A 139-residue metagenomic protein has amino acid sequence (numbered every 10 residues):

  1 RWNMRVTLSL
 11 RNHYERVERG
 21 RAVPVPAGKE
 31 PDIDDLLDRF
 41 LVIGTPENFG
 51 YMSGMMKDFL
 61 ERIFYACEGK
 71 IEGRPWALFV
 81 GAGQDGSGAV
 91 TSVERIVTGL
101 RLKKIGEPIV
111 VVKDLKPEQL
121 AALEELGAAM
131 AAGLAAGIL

Functional and structural regions predicted by a protein language model:
R1-M4, F49-S53, G86-S87, P117-L120: Loop/helix-junction capping segments adjacent to catalytic residues or to phosphate/diphosphate-binding pockets
W2-H13, G88-V97: Short, solvent-exposed amphipathic alpha-helices that sit in or adjacent to ligand/effector-binding or catalytic
W2-R5, M55, S92, A122 (+1 more regions): Charged catalytic carboxylate motif
L8, R16, P31, K103-L139: Glycine-rich phosphate/pyrophosphate-binding loop and the adjoining helix
Y14, R21, D35-D38: Low-complexity basic/metal-binding stretches
V17-P31: A short beta-strand-loop structural module common to alpha/beta enzyme folds
P24-P26, V80, V110: Residue-level recognition of beta-strand->loop/alpha-helix junctions
G28-K104: Helix-loop-strand module that forms the ligand-binding subsite of alpha/beta enzymes
